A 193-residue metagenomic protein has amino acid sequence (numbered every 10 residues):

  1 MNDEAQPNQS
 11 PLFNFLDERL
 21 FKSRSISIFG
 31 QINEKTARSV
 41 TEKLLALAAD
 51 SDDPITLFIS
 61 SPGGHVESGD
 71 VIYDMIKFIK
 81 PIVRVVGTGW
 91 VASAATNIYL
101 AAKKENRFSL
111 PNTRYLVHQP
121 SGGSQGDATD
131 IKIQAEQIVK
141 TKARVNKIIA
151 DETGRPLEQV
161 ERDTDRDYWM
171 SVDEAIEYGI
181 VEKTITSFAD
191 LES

Functional and structural regions predicted by a protein language model:
M1-S193: Terminal-region recognition feature
